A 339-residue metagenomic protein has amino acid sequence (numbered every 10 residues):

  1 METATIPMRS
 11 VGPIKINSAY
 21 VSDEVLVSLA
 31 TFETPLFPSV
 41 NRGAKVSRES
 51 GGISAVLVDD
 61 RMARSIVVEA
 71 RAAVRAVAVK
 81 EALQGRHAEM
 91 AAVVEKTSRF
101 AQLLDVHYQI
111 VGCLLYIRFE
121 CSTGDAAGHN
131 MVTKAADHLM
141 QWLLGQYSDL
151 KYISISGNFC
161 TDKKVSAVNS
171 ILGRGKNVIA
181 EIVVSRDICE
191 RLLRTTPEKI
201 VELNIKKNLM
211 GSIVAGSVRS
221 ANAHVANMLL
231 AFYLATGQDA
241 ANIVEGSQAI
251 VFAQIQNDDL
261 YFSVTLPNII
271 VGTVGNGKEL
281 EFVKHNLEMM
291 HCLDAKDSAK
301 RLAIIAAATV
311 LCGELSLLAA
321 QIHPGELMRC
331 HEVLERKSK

Functional and structural regions predicted by a protein language model:
M1, E33-G52, D187-R194, V201-N208 (+2 more regions): Short N-terminal signal/transit or membrane-insertion segments and the immediately adjacent low-complexity/disordered
M1, V74-Q102, L114-Y116, A126-S154 (+4 more regions): Alpha/propeptide regions of enzymes that mature by internal proteolysis
M1-S122, D137-Y147, G173, A235 (+3 more regions): Generic N-terminal targeting/processing segments that precede catalytic cores or assembly contacts
E2-F37, T123-T133, S212-Q238, T309-A319: Conserved phosphate/anionic-ligand binding catalytic regions in large, soluble enzymes, centered on
P38-G43, E81-L83, N130-V132, V168-S170 (+3 more regions): Surface-exposed beta-strand edges and their flanking turn/coil or helix-capping segments
S54-V56, E69-R71, H107-V111, S156-D162 (+3 more regions): Noncatalytic linker/hinge segments flanking ATPase motor cores
C121-E279: Glycine-rich anion/phosphate-binding loop at the beta-strand->alpha-helix junction
Y261-K339: Internal helix-turn-beta structural module
